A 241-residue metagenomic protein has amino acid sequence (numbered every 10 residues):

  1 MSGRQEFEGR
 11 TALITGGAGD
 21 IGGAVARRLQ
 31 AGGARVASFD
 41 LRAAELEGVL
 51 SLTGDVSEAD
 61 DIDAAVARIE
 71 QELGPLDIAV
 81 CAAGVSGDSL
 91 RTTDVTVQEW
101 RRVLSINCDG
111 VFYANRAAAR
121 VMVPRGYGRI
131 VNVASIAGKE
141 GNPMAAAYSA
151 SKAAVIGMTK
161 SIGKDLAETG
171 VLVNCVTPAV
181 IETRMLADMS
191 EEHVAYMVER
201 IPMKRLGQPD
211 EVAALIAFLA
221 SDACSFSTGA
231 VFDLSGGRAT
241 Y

Functional and structural regions predicted by a protein language model:
S2-R4, S89, E140, A217 (+1 more regions): Short C-terminal tail/terminal secondary-structure segment of NAD(P)H-dependent dehydrogenase/reductase domains
R4-V36: Canonical Rossmann dinucleotide-binding motif of NAD(H)/NADP(H)-dependent dehydrogenases/reductases, specifically
L90-T92, E99-R101, L186, M197: Substrate-binding pocket helix/loop in short-chain dehydrogenase/reductase
N115, S151, T159: Active-site helix of classical SDR
R120, K164-E168: Alpha-helical segment proximal to the catalytic Tyr-Lys
S135: Residue(s) in the substrate-gating loop at a strand-loop-helix junction that position the organic substrate next
A167, L172, S227-G229: Short, small/polar-rich loop/turn modules that mediate ligand/substrate recognition or access, typified
